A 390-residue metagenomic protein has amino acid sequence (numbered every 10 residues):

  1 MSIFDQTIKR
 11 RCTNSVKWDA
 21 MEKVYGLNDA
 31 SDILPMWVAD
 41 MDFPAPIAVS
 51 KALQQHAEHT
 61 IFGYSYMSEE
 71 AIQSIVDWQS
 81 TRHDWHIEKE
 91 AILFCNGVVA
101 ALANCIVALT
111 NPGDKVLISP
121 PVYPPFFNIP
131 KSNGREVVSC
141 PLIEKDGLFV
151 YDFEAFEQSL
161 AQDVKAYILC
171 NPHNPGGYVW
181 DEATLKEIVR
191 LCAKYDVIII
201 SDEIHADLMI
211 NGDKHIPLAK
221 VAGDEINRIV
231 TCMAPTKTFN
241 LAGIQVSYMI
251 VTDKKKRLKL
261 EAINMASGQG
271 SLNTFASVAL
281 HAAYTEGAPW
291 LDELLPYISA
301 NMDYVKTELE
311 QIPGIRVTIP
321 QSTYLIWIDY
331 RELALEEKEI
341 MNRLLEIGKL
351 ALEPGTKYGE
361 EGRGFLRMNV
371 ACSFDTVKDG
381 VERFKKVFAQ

Functional and structural regions predicted by a protein language model:
M1-W18, D29-D32: Conserved PLP-binding active-site segment in aminotransferase class I/II-type PLP enzymes
S2-I3, N28-L34, D40-Q54, H86-E88 (+1 more regions): PLP-dependent class I/II
P35-D40, Q54-I72: A glycine-/small-polar-enriched, mobile loop at the entrance of the PLP active site in fold-type I
G63-N96: Conserved N-terminal alpha-helix of the aminotransferase class I/II PLP-enzyme fold
